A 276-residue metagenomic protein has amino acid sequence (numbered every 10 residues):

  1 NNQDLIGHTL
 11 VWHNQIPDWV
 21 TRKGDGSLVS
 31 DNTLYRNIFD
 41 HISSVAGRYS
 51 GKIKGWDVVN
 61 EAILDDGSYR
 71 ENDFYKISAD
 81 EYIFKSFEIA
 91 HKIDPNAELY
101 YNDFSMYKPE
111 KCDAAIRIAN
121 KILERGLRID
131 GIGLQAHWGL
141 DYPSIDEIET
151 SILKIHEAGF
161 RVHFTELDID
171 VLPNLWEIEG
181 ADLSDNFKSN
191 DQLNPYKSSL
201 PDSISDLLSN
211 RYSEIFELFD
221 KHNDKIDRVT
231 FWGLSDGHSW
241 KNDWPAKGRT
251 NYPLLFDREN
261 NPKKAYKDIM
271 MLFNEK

Functional and structural regions predicted by a protein language model:
N1, R125, A158: Conserved dinucleotide-binding and phosphotransfer motif residues
N1-Y100, F104-M106: Substrate-binding cleft and catalytic face of glycoside hydrolase catalytic domains, especially the flexible beta-alpha
D4-I6, I53-D57, N96-Y100, R128-G133 (+2 more regions): Structural preference for beta-strand elements that scaffold enzyme active sites
K23-G26, R117-I118, G180-L183: Short, hinge-like loop/turn segments at secondary-structure boundaries
Y35, F39-I42, F84-F87, C112 (+4 more regions): Extracytoplasmic/secreted envelope proteins and their assembly/folding machinery, especially bacterial periplasmic
R48, D57, A62-I77, I89 (+4 more regions): Aromatic-rich peripheral "rim/lid" segments of glycoside hydrolase catalytic domains that contact and position glycan
S68-E71, K108-R125, S144-E149: Distinct, well-ordered alpha-helical segments
S105-K108, H137-L140: Short histidine/acidic/glycine/proline-rich micro-motifs that form metal- and phosphate-coordinating active-site loops
